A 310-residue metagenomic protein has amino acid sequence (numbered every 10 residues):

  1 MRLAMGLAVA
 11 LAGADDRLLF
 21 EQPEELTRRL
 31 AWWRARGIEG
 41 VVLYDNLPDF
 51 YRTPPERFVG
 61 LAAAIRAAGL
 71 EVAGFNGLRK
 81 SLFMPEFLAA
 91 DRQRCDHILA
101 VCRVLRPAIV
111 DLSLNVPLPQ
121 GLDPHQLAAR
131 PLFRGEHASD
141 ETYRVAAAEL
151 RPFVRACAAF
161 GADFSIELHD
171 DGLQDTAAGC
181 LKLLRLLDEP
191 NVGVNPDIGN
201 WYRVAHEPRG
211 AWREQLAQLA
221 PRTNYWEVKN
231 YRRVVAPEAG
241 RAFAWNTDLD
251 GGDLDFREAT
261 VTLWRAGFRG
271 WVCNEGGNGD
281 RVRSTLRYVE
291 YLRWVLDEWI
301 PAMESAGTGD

Functional and structural regions predicted by a protein language model:
M1-I109, A138-T142, R151, A158 (+2 more regions): N-terminal pre-domain/capping segments
M5-V9, L43-D45, G74-R79, I109-V116 (+4 more regions): A cross-domain feature marking catalytic cores of carbohydrate-active enzymes and several ubiquitous metabolic/repair
A12-P23, Y44-F58, K80-D91, P117-L122 (+5 more regions): Acidic-and-aromatic substrate-binding clefts and catalytic sites of carbohydrate-active enzymes
W33, I65, C102, F164 (+4 more regions): Conserved, mostly hydrophobic/aromatic
E39, A108, N224, R269-G270: Short acidic/polar active-site loop segments enriched in Thr and Asp
G40-V41, F75, A148-D253, M303-E304: Acidic/histidine-rich catalytic cores of soluble enzymes
G74-F75, P124-A138: Aromatic- and acidic-residue-enriched carbohydrate-binding clefts of CAZyme catalytic domains
V104-P131, F160-D170, C273-N274: Active-site groove signature of glycoside hydrolases
